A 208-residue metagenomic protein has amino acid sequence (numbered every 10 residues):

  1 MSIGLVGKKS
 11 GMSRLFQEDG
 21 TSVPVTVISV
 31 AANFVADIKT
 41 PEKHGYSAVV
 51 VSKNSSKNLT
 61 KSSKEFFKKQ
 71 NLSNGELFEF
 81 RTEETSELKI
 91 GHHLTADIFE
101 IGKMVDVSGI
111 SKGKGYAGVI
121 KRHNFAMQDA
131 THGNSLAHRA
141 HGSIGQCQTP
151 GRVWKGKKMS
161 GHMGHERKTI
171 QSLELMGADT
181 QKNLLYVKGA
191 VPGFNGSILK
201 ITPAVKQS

Functional and structural regions predicted by a protein language model:
M1-S208: Extended basic (Lys/Arg/His-rich) segments that typically form rRNA-contacting surfaces in ribosomal proteins
